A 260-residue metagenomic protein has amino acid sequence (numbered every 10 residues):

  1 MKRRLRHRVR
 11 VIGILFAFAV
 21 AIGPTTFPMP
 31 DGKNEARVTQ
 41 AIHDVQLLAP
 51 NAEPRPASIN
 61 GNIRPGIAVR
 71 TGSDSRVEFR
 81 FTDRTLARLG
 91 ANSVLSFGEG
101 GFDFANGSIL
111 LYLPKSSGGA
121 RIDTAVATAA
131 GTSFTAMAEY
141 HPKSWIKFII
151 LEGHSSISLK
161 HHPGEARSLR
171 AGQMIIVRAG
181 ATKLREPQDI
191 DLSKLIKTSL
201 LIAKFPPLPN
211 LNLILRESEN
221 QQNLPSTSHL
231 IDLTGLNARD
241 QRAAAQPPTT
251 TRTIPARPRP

Functional and structural regions predicted by a protein language model:
K2-K33, E53-I59, G90, F97 (+1 more regions): C-terminal interaction modules
P30-R178: Structural recognition of beta-strand segments within beta-rich domains
